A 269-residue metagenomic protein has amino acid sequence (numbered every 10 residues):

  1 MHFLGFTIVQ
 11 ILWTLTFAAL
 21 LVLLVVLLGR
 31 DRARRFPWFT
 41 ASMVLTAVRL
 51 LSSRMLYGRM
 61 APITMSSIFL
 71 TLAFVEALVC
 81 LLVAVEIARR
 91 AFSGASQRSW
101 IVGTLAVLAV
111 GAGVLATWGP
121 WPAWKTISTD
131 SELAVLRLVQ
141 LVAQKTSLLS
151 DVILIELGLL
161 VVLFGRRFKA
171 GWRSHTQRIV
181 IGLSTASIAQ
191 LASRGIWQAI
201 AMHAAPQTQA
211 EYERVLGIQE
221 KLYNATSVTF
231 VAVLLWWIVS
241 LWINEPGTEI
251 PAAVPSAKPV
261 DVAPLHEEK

Functional and structural regions predicted by a protein language model:
M1-A18: Hydrophobic transmembrane alpha-helical segments in integral membrane proteins
H2-T7, M65-V75, A134-L149, E213-Y223: Short aromatic-rich membrane-water interface segments that cap or initiate transmembrane helices in multi-pass membrane
F6-Q10, A109, Q140-L157, R178-I179 (+2 more regions): A loop-to-helix transmembrane entry motif
L20-L28, A61, L72-V107, G113-T129 (+2 more regions): Internal transmembrane alpha-helix with an interfacial aromatic "cap," most often the third helix
D31-S42, S99-G103, R173-L183: Membrane-interfacial loop-to-transmembrane alpha-helix junctions, especially the N-terminal start
P37-L56, E76, L183-Q198: Hydrophobic alpha-helical transmembrane segments of multi-pass membrane proteins
V48-F69, I196-P206: Helix-loop junctions on the outward
L160-K269: C-terminal transmembrane-bundle signature of multipass membrane proteins, characterized by strong activation on
